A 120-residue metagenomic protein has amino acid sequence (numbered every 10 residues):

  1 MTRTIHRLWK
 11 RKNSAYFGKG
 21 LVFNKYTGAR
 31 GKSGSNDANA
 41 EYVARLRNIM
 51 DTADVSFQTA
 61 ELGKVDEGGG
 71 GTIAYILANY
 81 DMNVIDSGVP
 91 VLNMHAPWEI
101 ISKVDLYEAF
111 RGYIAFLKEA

Functional and structural regions predicted by a protein language model:
M1: Acidic, glycine-rich loop-and-beta core segments that form the ion-binding/anion-interacting portion of active sites
T4-W98: Active-site-adjacent substrate-binding region of metalloamidase/peptidase-like peptide-processing proteins
V89-A120: His/Asp/Glu-rich mid-to-C-terminal helical/loop segments that flank catalytic regions of hydrolases
